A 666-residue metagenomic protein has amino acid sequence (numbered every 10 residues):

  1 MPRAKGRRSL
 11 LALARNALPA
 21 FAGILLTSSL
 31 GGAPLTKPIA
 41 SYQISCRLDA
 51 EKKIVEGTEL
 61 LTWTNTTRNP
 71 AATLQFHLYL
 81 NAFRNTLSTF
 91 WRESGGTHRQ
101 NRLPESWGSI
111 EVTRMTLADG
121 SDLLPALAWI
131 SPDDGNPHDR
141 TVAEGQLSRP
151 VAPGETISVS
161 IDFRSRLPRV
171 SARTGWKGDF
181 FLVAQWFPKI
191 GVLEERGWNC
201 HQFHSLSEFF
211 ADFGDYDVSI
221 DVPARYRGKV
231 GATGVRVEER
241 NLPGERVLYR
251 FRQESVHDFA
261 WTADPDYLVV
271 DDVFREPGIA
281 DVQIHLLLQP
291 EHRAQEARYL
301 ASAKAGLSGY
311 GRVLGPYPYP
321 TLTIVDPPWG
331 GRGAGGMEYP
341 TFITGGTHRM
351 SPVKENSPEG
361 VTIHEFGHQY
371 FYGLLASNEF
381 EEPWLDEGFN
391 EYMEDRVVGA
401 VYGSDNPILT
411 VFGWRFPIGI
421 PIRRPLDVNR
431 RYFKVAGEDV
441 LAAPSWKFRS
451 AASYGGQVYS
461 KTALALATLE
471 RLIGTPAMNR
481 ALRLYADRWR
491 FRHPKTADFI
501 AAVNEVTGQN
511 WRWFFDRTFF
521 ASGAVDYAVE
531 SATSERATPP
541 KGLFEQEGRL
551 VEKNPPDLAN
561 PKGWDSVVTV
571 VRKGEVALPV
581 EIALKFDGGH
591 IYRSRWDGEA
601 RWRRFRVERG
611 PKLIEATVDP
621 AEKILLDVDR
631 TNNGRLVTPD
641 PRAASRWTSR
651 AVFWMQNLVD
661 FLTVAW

Functional and structural regions predicted by a protein language model:
A14-S29: Bacterial N-terminal signal peptides
L26-E56, K177, R512, R517 (+1 more regions): N-terminal, polar/Ser/Thr-rich
A33-P34, A82-L147, V170-T174, G234-G244 (+1 more regions): Solvent-exposed beta-strand/loop surfaces of large extracellular or lumenal domains
L35, C46-V55, T67, P150-A152 (+2 more regions): Short, solvent-exposed beta-strand/turn "edge" segments of beta-rich domains on protein surfaces
I39-A40, L61, L78, A82 (+5 more regions): Hydrophobic alpha-helical and helix-loop surface patches within well-folded domains that function as non-catalytic
R47, E51, D487-W666: Beta/coil-rich, acidic/histidine-enriched accessory regions frequently appended to metallopeptidases
E56-A82, T86-L87: Ligand-binding face of N-terminal immunoglobulin V-set domains in extracellular IgSF glycoproteins
T97-T113, N136, T141-Q146, S158-D266: Extended, low-hydrophobicity, Ser/Thr/Pro/Gly-biased non-transmembrane segments
